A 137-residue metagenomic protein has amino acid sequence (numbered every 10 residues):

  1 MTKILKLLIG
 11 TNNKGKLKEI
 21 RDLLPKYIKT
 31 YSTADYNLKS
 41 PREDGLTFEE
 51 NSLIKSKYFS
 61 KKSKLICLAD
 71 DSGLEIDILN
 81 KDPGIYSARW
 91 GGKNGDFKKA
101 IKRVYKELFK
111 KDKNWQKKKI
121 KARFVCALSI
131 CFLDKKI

Functional and structural regions predicted by a protein language model:
T2-G10, K14-I137: Anionic-ligand binding patches
